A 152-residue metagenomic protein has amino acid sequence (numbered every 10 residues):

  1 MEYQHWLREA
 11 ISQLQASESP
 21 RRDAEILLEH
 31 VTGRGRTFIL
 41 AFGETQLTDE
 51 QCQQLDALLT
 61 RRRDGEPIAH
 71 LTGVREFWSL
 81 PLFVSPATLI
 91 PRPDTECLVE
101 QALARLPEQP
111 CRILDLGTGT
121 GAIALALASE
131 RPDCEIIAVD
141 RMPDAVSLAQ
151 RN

Functional and structural regions predicted by a protein language model:
M1-R21: Non-catalytic nucleic-acid substrate-recognition regions in nucleic-acid-modifying enzymes
W6, A10, L58, L98-Q101 (+1 more regions): A ubiquitous structural signal for well-ordered alpha-helices
L14, E18, V31-T32, L106 (+1 more regions): A broad structural signal for alpha-helix termini and local helix breaks/kinks
S17-R21, G35, E66, Q109 (+1 more regions): Secondary-structure boundary/capping positions in well-ordered alpha/beta enzyme cores
I26-A104: Conserved AdoMet
C97-N152: Conserved SAM/SAH cofactor-binding pocket of Class I
